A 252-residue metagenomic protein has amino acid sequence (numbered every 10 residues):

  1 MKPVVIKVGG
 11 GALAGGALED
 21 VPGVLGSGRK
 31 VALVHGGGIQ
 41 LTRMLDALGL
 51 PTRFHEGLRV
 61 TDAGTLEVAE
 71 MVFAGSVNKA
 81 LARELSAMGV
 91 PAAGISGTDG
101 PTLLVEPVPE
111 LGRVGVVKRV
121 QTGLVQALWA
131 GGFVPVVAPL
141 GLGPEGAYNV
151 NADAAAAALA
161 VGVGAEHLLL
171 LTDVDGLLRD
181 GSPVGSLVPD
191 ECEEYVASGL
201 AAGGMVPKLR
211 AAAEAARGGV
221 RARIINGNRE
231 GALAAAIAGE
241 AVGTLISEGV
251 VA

Functional and structural regions predicted by a protein language model:
M1-A252: C-terminal catalytic "cap/lid" subdomain
